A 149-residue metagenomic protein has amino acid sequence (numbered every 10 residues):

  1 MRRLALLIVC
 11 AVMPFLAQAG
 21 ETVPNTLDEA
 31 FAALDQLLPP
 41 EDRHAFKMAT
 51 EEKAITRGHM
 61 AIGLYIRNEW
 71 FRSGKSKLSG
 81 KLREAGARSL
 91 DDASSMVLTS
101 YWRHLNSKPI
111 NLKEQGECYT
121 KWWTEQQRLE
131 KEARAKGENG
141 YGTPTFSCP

Functional and structural regions predicted by a protein language model:
M1-L4: Positively charged n-region of N-terminal signal peptides that target proteins for export
C10-Q18: Hydrophobic h-region of N-terminal signal peptides that target proteins for export in Gram-negative bacteria
A17-A19, A30, G63, S94: Small-side-chain structural scaffolding
A19-R57: N-terminal secretory signal peptides
G20-P24, D28, E138-P149: Sec-dependent signal peptide cleavage junction
A45, A49-F146: Compact alpha-helical subdomains of small soluble proteins
